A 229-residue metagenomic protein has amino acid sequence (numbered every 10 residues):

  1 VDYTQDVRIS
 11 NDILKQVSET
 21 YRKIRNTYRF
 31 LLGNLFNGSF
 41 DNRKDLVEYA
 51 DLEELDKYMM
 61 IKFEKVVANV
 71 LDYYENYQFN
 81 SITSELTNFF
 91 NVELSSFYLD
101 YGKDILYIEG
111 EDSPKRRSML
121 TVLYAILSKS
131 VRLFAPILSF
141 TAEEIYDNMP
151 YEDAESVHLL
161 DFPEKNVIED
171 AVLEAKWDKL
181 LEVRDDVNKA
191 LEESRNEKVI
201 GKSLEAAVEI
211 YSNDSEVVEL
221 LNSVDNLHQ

Functional and structural regions predicted by a protein language model:
V1, E19-L32, N37, E53-V66 (+1 more regions): Core structural elements
V1-T20, R25, M59-F79, T83 (+2 more regions): Residue patterns forming the tRNA-binding/recognition surfaces of aminoacyl-tRNA synthetases and related DALR
V1-Y49, P150-D153, E197-I200: Catalytic adenosine-cofactor/nucleotide-binding cores of aminoacyl-tRNA synthetases and other
V7-L32, S84-T87, S118-E143: Structured ligand/cofactor/substrate-binding pocket environments in proteins
I9-Q16, D51-L55, Y74, Q78-F90 (+3 more regions): Non-transmembrane, amphipathic alpha-helical segments
G38-A68, L99-A190, E197, S203-S212: Acidic, turn-prone loop/beta-hairpin segments
D214-N222: Short, well-ordered secondary-structure microsegments that present a prominent hydrophobic/aromatic side chain
V224-Q229: A glycine-rich helix N-cap at a beta->alpha junction
